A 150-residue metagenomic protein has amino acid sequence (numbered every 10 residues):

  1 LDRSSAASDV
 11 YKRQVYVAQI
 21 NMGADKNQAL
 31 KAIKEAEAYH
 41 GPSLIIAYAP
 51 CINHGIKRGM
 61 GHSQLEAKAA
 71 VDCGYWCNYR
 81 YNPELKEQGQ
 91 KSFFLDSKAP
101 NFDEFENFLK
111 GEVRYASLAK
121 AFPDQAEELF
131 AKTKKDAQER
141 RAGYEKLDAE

Functional and structural regions predicted by a protein language model:
L1-A7, Y11: Single conserved hydrophobic/aromatic residue that forms the stacking wall/gate of nucleotide- or nucleobase-binding
S8, Q14-V15, I20, S117 (+1 more regions): Thiamine diphosphate
K12-R13, G111: Gly-rich Lys/Arg/Thr-decorated short loops/hinges at beta-loop-alpha junctions or inter-strand turns that position
A18-G23, K91-F94: Short linear motifs at secondary-structure transitions and domain/linker junctions
M22-L30: Active-site glycine- and acidic-residue-rich loops that bind and position anionic ligands or nucleotide-like cofactors
K31-Q125, K132, E145-L147: Glycine/aspartate-rich loop-and-adjacent alpha/beta segment that forms the canonical ThDP
